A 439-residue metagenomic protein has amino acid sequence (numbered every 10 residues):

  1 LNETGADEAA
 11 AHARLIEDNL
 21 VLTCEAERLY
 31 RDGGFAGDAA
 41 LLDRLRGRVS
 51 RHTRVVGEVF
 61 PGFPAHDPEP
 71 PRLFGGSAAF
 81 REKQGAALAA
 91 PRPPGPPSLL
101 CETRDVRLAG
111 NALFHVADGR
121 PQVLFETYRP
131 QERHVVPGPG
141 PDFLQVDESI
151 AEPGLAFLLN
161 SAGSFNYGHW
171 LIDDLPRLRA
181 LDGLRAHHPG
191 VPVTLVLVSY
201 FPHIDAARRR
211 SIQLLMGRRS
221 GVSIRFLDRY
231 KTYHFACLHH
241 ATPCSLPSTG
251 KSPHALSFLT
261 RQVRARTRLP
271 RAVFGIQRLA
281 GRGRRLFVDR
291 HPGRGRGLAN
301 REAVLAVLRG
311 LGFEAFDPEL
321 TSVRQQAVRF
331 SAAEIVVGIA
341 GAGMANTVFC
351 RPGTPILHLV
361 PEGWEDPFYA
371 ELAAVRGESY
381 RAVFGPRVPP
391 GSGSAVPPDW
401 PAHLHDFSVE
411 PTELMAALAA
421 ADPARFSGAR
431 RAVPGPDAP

Functional and structural regions predicted by a protein language model:
N2-P439: The feature primarily captures lumenal catalytic ectodomains of type II secretory-pathway glycosyltransferases
